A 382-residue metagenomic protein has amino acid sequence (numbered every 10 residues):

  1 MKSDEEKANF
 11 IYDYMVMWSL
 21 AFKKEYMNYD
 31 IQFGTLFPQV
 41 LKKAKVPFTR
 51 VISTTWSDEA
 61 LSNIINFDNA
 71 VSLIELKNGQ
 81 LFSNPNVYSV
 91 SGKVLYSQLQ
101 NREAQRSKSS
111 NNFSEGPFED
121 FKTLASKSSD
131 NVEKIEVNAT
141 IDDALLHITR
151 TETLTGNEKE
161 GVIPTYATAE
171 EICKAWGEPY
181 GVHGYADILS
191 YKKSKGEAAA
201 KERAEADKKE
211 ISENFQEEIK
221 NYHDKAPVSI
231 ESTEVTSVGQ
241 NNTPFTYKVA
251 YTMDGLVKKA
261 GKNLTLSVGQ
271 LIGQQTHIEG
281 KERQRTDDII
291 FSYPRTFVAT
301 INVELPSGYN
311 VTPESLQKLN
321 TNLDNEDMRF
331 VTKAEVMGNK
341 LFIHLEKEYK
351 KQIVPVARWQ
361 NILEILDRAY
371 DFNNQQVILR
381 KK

Functional and structural regions predicted by a protein language model:
M1-K382: A sensor for short, sequence-defined functional sites
